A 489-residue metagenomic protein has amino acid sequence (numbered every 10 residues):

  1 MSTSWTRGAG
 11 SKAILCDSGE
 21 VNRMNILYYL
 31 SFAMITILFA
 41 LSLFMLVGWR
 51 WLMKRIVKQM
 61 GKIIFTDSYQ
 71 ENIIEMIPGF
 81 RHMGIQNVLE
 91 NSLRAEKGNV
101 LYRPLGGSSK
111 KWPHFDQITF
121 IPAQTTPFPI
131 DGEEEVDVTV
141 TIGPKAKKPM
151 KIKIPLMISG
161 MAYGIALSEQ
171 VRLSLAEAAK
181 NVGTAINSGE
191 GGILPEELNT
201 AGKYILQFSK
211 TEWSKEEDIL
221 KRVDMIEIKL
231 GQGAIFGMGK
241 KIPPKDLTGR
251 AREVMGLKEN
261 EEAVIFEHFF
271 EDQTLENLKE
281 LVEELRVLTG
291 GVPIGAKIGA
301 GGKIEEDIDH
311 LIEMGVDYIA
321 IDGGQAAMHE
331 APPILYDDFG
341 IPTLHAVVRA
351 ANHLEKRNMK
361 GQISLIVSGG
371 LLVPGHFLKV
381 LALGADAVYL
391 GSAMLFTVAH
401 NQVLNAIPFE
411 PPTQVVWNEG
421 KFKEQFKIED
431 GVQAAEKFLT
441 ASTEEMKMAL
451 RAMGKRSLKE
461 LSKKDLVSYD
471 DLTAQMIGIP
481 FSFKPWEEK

Functional and structural regions predicted by a protein language model:
G10-R23: Short, Lys/Arg-enriched N-terminal segments with co-localized hydrophobic residues within the first ~10-30 amino acids
N25-L156, G160-E177, A185, G192-I193 (+3 more regions): Conserved, well-structured core domains of diverse proteins
A146, K153, A162-E284, L288-G295 (+1 more regions): Active-site-facing alpha/beta catalytic cores
G183-T184, V223, V316, A385 (+1 more regions): A structural motif
G233, L288, Y318, D322 (+5 more regions): Change "in soluble alpha/beta enzymes" to "in soluble alpha/beta proteins
F266-K421: Glycine-rich phosphate/ribose-binding loops and adjacent secondary-structure elements that form binding surfaces
L372-E487: Gly/Ser/Thr/Ala-enriched C-terminal appendages of enzymes
